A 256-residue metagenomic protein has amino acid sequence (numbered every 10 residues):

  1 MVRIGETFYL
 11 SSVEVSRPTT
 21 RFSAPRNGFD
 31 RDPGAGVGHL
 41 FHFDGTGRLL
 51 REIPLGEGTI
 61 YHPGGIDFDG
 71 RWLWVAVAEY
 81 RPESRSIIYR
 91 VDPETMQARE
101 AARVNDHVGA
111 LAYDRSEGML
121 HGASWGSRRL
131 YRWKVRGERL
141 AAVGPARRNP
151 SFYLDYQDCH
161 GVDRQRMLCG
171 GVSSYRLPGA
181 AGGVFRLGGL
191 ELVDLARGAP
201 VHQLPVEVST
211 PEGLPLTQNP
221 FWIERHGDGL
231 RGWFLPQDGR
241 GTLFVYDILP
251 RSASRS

Functional and structural regions predicted by a protein language model:
M1, G58-G65, N105-R115, S151-G161 (+1 more regions): Repeated scaffold domains used in trafficking and secretory/extracellular systems, primarily beta-propellers
G5-E6, G70-R71, S116-G118, R164-R166 (+1 more regions): Short coil/turn segments that connect the beta-strands within blades of beta-propeller domains
S11-A35, A78-P82, G171-L187, L243-Y246 (+1 more regions): Short, conserved, GDST-rich strand-edge loop motifs in beta-rich repeat architectures
A24-G70: Blade-loop segments of beta-propeller domains
G28-R31, G38-F41, I87-Y89, R129-Y131 (+2 more regions): A short loop-to-beta-strand structural motif that recurs across blades of beta-propeller domains
F43-R48, V91-M96, K134-E138, L195-G198: Short loop/turn segments that connect beta-strands within beta-propeller blades
R48-G56, Q97-A102, R139-N149, V201-E212: A short beta-strand motif characteristic of beta-propeller blades
S151-V201: Loop/turn-rich, solvent-exposed surfaces of beta-rich toroidal or solenoidal domains
